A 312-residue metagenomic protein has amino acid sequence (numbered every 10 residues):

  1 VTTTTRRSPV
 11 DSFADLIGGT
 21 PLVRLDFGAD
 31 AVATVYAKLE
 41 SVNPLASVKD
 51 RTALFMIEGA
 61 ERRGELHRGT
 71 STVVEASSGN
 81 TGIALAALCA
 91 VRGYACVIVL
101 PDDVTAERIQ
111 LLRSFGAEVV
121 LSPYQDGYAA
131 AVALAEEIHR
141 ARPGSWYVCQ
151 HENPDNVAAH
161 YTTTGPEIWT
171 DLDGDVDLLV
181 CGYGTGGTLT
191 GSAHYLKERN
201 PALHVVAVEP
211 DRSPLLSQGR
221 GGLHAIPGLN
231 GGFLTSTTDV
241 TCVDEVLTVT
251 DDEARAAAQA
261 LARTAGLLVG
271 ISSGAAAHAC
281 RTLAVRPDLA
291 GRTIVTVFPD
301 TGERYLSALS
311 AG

Functional and structural regions predicted by a protein language model:
V1-G312: PLP-dependent amino-acid enzyme catalytic core
